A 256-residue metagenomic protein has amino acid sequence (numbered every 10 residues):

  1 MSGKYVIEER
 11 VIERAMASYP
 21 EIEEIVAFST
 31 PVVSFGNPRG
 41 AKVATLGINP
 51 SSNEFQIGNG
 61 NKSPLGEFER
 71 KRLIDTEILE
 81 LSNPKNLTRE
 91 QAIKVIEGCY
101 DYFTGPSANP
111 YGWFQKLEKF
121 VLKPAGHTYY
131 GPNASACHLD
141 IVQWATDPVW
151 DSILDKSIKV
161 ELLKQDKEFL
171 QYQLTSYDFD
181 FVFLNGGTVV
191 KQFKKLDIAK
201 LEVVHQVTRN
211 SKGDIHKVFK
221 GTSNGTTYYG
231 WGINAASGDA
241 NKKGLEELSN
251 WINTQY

Functional and structural regions predicted by a protein language model:
M1-E24, S107, L154-Q171, V189-Y256: C-terminal capping/extension of enzyme domains
S2-Y177: A polyanion-binding, active-site-adjacent surface
A41, Y177-D180, S223-T226: A short helix->loop->beta-strand "cap" motif at the edges of active sites that frequently abuts
A44, E54, F181, V218 (+1 more regions): Ordered hydrophobic segments in well-structured contexts
L46-N49, F179-Q192: Glycine-rich anion-binding loop/nest that anchors nucleotide
